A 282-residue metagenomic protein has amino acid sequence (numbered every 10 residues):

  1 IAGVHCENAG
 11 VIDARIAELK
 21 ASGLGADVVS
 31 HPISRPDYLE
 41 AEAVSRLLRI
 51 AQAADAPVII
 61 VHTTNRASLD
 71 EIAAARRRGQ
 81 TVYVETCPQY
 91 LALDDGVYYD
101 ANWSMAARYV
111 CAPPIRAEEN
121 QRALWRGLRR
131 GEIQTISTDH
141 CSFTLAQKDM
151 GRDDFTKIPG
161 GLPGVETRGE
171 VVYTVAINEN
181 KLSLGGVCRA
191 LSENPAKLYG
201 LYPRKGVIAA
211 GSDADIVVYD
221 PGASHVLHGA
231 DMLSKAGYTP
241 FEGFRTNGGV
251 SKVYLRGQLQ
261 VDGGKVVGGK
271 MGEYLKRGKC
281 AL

Functional and structural regions predicted by a protein language model:
I1-I136: Histidine/acidic residue-rich metal-binding segments in metalloenzymes
E7, T64, C87, C141 (+3 more regions): Anionic group-transfer/hydrolysis microenvironments
I12, L69, A92, T144-A146 (+2 more regions): Glycine/Thr-rich phosphate-binding loops of Rossmann-like dinucleotide-binding domains
L24, R77, Y98-W103, M150-R152 (+2 more regions): Short, glycine- and charge-enriched coil/turn segments that flank and shape catalytic ligand pockets
G25-P57, R108-Y109, R130, Q134-I136 (+1 more regions): His/Asp/Glu-enriched, well-ordered alpha-helical/loop segment that forms or immediately abuts the divalent-metal
C111-P114, T138, R256, D262: Thr-Gly-centered strand-to-loop micro-motif
M150-D154, A210-L275: C-terminal cap of metal-dependent C-N hydrolases
L275-L282: Short, solvent-exposed cationic patches
